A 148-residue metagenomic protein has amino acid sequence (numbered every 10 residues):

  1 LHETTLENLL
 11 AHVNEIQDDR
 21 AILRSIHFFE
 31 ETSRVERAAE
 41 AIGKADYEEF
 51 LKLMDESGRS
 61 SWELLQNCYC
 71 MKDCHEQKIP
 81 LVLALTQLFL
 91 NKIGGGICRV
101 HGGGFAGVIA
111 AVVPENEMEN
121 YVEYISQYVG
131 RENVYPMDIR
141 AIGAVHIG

Functional and structural regions predicted by a protein language model:
L1-R99, A111-G148: C-terminal nucleotide
G103-I109: N-terminal pre-core extensions flanking Radical SAM catalytic domains
